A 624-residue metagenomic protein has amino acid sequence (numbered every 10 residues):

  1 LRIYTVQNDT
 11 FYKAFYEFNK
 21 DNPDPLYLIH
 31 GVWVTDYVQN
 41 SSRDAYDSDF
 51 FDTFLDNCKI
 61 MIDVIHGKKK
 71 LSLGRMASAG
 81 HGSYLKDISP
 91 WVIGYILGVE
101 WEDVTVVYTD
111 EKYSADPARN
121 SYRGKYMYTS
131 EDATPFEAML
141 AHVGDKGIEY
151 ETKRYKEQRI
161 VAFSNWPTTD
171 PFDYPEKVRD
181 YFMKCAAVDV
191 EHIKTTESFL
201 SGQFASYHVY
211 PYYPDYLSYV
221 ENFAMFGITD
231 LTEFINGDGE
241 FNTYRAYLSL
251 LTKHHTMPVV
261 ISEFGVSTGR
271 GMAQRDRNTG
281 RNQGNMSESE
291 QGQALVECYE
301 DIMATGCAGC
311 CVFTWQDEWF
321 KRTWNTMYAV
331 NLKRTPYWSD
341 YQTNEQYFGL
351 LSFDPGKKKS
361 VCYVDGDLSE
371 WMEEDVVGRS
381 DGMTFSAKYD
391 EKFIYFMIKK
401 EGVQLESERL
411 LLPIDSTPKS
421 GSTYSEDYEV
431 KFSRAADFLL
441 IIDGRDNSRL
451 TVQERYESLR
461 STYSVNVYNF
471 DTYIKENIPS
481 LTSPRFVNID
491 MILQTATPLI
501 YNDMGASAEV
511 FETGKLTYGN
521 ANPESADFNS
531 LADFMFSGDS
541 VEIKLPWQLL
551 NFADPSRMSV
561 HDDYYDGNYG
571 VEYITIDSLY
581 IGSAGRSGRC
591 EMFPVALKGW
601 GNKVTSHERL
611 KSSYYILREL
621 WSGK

Functional and structural regions predicted by a protein language model:
R2-I65, V143-R159, E233, G237 (+1 more regions): Aromatic-lined substrate-binding rim segments of carbohydrate-active enzymes
Y12-P25, I65, L85-S89, K194-L200 (+2 more regions): Acidic (Asp/Glu)-rich catalytic clusters
T35-N40, D44, I60-T134, Y155-P167 (+1 more regions): Active-site groove signature of glycoside hydrolases
D49-K59, V106-A138, Y219-G237, M272-M286: A solvent-exposed, charged loop/short amphipathic helix patch at secondary-structure junctions
M183-N278: Glycoside hydrolase catalytic-domain groove-lining segments
M272-G280, E290, D301-V377, L610-L620 (+1 more regions): Aromatic-rich peripheral "rim/lid" segments of glycoside hydrolase catalytic domains that contact and position glycan
G366, K392-E401, D539-W547: Short, well-ordered beta-strand segments enriched in hydrophobic/aromatic residues
V377-L499, R557, H561-A584: Surface-exposed, glycine/proline- and aromatic-rich loop segments on solvent-exposed faces across compartments
